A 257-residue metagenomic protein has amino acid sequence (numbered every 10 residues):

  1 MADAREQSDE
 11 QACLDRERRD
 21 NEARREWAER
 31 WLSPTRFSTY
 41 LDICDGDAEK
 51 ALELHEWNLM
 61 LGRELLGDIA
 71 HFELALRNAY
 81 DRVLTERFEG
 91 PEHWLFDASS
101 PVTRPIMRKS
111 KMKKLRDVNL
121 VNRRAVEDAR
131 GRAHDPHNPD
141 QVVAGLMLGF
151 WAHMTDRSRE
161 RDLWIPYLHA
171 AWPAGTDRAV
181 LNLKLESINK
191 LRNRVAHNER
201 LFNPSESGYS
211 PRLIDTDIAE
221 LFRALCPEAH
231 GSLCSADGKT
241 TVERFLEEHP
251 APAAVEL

Functional and structural regions predicted by a protein language model:
A2-L257: Amphipathic alpha-helical interface elements
